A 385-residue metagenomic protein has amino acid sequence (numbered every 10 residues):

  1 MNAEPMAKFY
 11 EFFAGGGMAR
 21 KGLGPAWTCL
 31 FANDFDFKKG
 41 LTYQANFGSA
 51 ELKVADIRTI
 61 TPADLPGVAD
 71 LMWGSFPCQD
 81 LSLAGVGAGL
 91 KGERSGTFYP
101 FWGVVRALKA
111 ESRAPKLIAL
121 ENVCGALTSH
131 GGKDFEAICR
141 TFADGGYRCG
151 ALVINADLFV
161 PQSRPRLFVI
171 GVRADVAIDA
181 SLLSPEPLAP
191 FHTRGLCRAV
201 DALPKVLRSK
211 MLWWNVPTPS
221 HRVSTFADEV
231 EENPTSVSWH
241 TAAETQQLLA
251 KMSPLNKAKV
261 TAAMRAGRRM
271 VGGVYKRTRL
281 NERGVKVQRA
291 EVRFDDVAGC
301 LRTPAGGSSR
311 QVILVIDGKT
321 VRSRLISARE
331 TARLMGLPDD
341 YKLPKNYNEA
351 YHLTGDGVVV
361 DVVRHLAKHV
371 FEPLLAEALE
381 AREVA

Functional and structural regions predicted by a protein language model:
F9-R20, I57, P66-G85, F101 (+6 more regions): Conserved proline-anchored active-site loop of SAM-dependent methyltransferases that bridges a beta-strand
G24: Gly/Ala-rich phosphate-binding loop of Rossmann-like dinucleotide-binding domains, activating on the conserved
C29-F31: Short beta-strand element of Class I
N33-F37, E121-N122: Conserved acidic E/D residue at the C-terminus of a beta-strand in Rossmann-like folds
D36, K53-T59, V153-N155: Conserved acidic residues
Y43-Q44: Conserved SAM-binding loop
P62-A69, L83-R293: Class I S-adenosyl-L-methionine
E229-A385: C-terminal target-recognition/interaction regions appended to catalytic cores
